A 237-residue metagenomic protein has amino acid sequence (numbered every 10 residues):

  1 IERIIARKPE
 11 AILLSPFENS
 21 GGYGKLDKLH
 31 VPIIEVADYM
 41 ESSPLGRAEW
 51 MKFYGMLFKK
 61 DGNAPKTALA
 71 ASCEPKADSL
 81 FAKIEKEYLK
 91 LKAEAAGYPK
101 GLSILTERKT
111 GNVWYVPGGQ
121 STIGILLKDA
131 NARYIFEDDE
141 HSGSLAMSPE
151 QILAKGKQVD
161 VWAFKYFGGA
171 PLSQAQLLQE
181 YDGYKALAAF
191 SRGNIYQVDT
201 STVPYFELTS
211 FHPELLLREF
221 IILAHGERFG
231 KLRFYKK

Functional and structural regions predicted by a protein language model:
E2-A6, E10-N112, E137, S201-K237: Extracytoplasmic substrate-binding proteins
S20-Y23, A48, V116-G124, Y181: Short, surface-exposed alpha-helical segments at coil->helix boundaries
L29-H30, A130-N131, S191: Short, structured coil segments at secondary-structure junctions
T67-L69, S79, D129, S173 (+2 more regions): Serine/threonine-rich low-complexity intrinsically disordered regions
A82, K86-Q174: Flexible, glycine-rich surface segments
F136-D138, S142-K236: C-terminal soluble interaction/assembly domains
